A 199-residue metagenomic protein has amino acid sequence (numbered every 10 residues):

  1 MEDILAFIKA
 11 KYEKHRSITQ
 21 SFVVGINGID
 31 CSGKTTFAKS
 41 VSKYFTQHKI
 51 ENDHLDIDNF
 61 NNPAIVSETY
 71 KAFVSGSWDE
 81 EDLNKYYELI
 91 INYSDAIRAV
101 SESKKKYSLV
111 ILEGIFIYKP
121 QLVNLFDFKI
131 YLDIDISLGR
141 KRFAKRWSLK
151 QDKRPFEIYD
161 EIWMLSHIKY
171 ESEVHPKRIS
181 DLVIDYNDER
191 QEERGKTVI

Functional and structural regions predicted by a protein language model:
M1-I18, N124, K141-L149, I168-I199: NTP-dependent small-molecule kinase module
G28: The Walker A (P-loop) glycine that initiates the GxxxxGKT/S ATP-binding motif of P-loop NTPases
C31: Walker A (P-loop) phosphate-binding loop of P-loop NTPases
K34: Conserved lysine of the Walker
F37: Hydrophobic positions on the alpha1 helix immediately C-terminal to the Walker A/P-loop
D53-D56, F60-L112: Conserved nucleotide-sensing/catalytic segment adjacent to the nucleotide-binding pocket in NTP-handling enzymes
S101-K104, V110-L149: ATP-dependent NMP and nucleoside kinases share a basic, alpha-helical "lid"
